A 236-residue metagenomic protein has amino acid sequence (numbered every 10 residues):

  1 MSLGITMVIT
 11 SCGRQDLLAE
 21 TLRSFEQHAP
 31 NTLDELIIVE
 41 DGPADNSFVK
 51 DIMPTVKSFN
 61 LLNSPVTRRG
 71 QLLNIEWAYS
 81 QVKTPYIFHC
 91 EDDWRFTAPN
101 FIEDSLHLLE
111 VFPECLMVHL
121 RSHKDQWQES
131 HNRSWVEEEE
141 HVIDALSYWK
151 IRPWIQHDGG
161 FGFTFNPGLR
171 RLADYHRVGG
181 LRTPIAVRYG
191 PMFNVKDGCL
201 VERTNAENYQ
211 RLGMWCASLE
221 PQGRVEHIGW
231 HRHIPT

Functional and structural regions predicted by a protein language model:
M1-R23: N-proximal low-complexity "stem/linker" segments adjacent to membrane-targeting elements
E20, G160-T236: C-terminal catalytic/acceptor-binding lobe
R23-L33: Short, acidic, metal-binding catalytic loop of nucleotide-sugar glycosyltransferases
I38-V49: A conserved acidic beta->alpha catalytic loop
P65-Q81: Glycine-rich, basic loop-to-helix element that forms the pyrophosphate-binding segment of sugar-nucleotide handling
I87: Short aromatic/hydrophobic "clamp" motif used to bind/position activated sugar donors
P99-L120: Conserved donor-nucleotide/metal-binding helix-loop-beta segment in metal-dependent transferases, i.e., the alpha-helix
L116-S134: Short beta-strand-to-loop element that shapes/binds the nucleotide-sugar donor at the catalytic cleft/hinge
